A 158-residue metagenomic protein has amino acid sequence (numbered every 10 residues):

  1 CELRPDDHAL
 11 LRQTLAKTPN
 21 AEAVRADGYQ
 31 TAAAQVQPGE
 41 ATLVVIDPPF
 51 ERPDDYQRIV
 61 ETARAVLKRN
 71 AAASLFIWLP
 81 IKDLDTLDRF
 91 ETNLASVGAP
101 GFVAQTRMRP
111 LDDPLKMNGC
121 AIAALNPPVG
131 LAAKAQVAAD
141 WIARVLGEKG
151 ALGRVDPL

Functional and structural regions predicted by a protein language model:
C1-L158: Class I S-adenosyl-L-methionine-dependent methyltransferase catalytic core
